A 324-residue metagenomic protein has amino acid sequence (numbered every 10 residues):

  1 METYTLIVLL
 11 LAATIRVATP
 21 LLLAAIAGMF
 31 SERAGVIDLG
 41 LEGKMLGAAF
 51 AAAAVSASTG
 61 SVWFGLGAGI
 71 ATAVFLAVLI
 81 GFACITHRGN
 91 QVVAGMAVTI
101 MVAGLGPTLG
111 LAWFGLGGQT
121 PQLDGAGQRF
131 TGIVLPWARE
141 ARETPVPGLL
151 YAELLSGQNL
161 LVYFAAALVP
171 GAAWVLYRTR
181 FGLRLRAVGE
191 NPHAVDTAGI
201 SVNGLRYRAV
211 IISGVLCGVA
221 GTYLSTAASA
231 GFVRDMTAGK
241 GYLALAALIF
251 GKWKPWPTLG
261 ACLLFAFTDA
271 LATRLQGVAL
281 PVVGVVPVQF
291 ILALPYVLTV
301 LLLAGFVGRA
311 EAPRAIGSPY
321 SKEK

Functional and structural regions predicted by a protein language model:
M1-A24, I37, A51, S58-F64: Membrane-interfacial amphipathic/re-entrant helices at transmembrane-helix boundaries
A18-A27, G43-F50, A71-L79, G189 (+4 more regions): Hydrophobic alpha-helical segments embedded in the membrane of multi-pass proteins
M29-A48, I85-V98, R184, R208 (+2 more regions): Short, non-helical or kinked segments that cap or interrupt transmembrane helices
G60-P107, D269: Alpha-helical transmembrane segments within multi-pass membrane transporters and channels
A103-L149, A272-V282, G308-G317: Extracellular/periplasmic helix-loop junction at the C-terminal end of a transmembrane helix in multi-pass membrane
E153-F232, P255-W256, G260: Helix-loop-helix "hairpin" substructures at the membrane interface of multi-pass membrane proteins
A172, E190, T197, S201-G204 (+1 more regions): Cytosolic-side transmembrane-helix boundaries in multi-pass membrane proteins
A227-Y296: Transmembrane alpha-helical segments in multi-pass inner-membrane proteins
